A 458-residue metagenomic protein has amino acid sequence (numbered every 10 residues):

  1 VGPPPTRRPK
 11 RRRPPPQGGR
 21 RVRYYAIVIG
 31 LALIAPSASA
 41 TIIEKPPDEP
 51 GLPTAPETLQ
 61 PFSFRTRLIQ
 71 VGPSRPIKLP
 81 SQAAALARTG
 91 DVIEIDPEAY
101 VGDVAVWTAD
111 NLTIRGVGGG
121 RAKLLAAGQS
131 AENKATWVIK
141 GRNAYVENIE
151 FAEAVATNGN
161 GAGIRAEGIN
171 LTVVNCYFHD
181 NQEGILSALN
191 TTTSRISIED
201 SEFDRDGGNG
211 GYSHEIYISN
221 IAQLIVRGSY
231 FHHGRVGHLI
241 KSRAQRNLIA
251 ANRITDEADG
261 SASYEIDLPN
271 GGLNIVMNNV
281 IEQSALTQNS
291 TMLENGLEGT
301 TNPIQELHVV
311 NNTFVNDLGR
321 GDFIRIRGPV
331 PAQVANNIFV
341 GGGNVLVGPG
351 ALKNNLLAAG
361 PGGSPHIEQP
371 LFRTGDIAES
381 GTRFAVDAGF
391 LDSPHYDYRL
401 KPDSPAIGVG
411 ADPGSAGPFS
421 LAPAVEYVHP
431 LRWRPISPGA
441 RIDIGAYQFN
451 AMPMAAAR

Functional and structural regions predicted by a protein language model:
R23-V28: Sec-dependent signal peptide recognition, specifically the positively charged N-region followed immediately by
A35-S37: N-terminal signal peptide c-region/cleavage motif recognized by signal peptidases
A55-T58, T89-P97, V101-A126, I139-A144 (+2 more regions): Beta-solenoid repeat scaffold
P61-A99, S404-P405, D443: Acidic Gly/Asp/Thr-rich repetitive segments characteristic of extracellular carbohydrate-active and adhesion proteins
L79-L86, V101-T108, R325-R327: Short, T/G/N/S-enriched strand-turn elements that build extracellular solenoid repeat scaffolds
V104-A105, A122-K140, E147, F151-D397: Glycine- and acidic/polar-rich repeat regions and solenoidal domains
D376-A451: C-terminal accessory segments
